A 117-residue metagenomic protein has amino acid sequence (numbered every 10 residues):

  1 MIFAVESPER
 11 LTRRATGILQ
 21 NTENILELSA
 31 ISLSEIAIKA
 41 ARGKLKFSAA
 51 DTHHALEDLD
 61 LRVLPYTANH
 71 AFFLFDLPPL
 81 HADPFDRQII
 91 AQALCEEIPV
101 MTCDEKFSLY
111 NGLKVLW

Functional and structural regions predicted by a protein language model:
M1-L28, R42-H54, E96, Y110: Short, well-structured N-terminal submotif of metal-dependent ribonuclease cores
I25, R62, P99: Residue-level detector of anion-binding/catalytic polar loops
S32-L33, H70, I89, K106-F107: Alpha-helix capping/helix-boundary segments
T52-P79: Acidic catalytic patch
F85: Acidic donor-binding loop at a coil-to-helix junction in glycosyltransferase catalytic cores that engages
I90-W117: Acidic, PIN/NYN-like endoribonuclease modules and their adjacent C-terminal/linker elements
